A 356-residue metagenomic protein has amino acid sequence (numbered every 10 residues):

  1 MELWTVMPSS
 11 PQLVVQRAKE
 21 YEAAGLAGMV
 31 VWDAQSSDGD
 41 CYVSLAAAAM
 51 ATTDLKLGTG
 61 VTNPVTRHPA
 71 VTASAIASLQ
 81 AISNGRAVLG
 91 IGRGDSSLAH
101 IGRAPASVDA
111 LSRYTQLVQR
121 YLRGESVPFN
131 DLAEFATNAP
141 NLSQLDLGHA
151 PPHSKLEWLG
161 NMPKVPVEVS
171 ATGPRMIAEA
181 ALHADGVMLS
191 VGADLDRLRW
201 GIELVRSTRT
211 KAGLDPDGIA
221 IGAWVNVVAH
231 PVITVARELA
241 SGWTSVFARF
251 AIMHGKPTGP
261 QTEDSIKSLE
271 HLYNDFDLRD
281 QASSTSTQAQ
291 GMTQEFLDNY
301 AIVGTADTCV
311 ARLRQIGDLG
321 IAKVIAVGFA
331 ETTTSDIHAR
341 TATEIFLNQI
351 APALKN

Functional and structural regions predicted by a protein language model:
M1-T5, M29-V31, L57-G60, A87-I91 (+4 more regions): Hydrophobic faces of well-ordered beta-strands that scaffold small-molecule active sites in alpha/beta enzyme cores
M1-T59, V165: N-terminal beta1-alpha1-beta2 module of alpha/beta enzyme domains
P8-Q12, W32-D40, P64-A70, D194-L198 (+3 more regions): Acidic-and-aromatic substrate-binding clefts and catalytic sites of carbohydrate-active enzymes
S10-Y21, A75, A171-E179, A306-Q315: Short, acidic/polar
K19-A23, L45-D54, I76-R86, A181-L182 (+2 more regions): Acidic (Asp/Glu)-rich catalytic clusters
G25, A48, L79, V118 (+5 more regions): Conserved, mostly hydrophobic/aromatic
Y42-T62, T66, Y114, Y121 (+1 more regions): Alpha-helix-loop-beta-strand connector modules within alpha/beta enzyme cores
A104-W158, L198-W200, S207-D318: An alpha-helical appendage that flanks or caps ligand/catalytic pockets
